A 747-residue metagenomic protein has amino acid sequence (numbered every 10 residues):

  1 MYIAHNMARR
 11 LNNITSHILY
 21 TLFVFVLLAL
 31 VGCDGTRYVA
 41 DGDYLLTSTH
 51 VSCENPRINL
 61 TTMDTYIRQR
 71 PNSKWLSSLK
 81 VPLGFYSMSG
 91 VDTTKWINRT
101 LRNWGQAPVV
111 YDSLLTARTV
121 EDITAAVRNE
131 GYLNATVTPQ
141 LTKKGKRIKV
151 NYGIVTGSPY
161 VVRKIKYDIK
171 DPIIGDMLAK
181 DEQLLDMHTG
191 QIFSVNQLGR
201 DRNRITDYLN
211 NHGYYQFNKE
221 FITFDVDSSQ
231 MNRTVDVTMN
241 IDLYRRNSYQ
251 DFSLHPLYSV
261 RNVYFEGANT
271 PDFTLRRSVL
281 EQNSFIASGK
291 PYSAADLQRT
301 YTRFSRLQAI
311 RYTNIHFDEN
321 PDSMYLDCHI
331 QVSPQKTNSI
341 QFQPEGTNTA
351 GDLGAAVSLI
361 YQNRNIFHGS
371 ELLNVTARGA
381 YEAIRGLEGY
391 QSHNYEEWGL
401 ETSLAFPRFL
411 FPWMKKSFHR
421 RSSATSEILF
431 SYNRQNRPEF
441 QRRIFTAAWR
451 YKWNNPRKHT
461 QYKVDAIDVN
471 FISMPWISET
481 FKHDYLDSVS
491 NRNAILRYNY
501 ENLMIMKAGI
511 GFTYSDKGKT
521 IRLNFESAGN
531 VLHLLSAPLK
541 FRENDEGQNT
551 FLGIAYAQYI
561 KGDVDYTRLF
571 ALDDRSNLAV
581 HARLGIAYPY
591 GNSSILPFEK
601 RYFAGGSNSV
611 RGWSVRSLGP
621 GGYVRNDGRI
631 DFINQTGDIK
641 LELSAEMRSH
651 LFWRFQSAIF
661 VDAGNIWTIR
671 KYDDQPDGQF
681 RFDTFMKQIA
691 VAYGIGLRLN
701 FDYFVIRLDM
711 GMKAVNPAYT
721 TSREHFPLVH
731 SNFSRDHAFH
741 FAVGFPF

Functional and structural regions predicted by a protein language model:
A4, A8-T21: Bacterial N-terminal signal peptides that target proteins for export
A8-R9, D34-N348, R378, S417 (+2 more regions): Periplasmic polypeptide-binding modules associated with outer-membrane biogenesis and secretion
A29-G32: C-terminal motif of bacterial Sec signal peptides marking the signal peptidase cleavage site
I174-M177, F273, S293-R522, R611-G612 (+5 more regions): Gram-negative/organellar outer-membrane beta-barrel architecture
F304, Y361, L404, L523 (+7 more regions): Hydrophobic, well-ordered secondary-structure elements that form the walls of internal hydrophobic environments
T347-A350, K463-S649, I659-F682: C-terminal outer-membrane beta-barrel translocator/porin domains of Gram-negative envelope proteins and their
L534-S536, I630, Y672-A690, T721-N732 (+1 more regions): Outer-membrane beta-barrel domain signature, especially the mid-to-C-terminal portions of large Gram-negative OMP
S657-F660, V705-G711: Conserved active-site loop/cleft motifs that coordinate metal ions or position small ligands
